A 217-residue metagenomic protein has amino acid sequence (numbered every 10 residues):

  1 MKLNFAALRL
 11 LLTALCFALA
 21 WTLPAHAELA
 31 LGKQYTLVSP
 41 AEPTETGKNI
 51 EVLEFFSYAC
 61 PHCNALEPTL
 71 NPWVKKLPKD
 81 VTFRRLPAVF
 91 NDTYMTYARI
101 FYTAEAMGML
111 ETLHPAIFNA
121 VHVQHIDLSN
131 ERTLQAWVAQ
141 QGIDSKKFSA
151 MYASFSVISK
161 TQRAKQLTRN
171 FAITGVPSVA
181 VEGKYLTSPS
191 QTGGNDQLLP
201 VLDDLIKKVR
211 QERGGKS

Functional and structural regions predicted by a protein language model:
K2-D92, K165, K207-S217: Extracytoplasmic thiol/disulfide redox context detector
N4-F5, Q140-S217: C-terminal cap of thioredoxin/glutaredoxin-like
Y58-H62, V89-T93, N119-Q124, S156-V157 (+1 more regions): Solvent-exposed loop/turn segments at secondary-structure junctions within structured extracellular/periplasmic domains
N64-E67, Y94-A98, T192-N195: Conserved strand-to-helix beginnings and helix N-cap segments that scaffold or border functional pockets
E67-V74, Y97-F101, H114, E131 (+5 more regions): Extracytoplasmic/secreted envelope proteins and their assembly/folding machinery, especially bacterial periplasmic
L77-M107, T112-A139: Structural microenvironment flanking redox-active thiols in thiol-disulfide oxidoreductases
